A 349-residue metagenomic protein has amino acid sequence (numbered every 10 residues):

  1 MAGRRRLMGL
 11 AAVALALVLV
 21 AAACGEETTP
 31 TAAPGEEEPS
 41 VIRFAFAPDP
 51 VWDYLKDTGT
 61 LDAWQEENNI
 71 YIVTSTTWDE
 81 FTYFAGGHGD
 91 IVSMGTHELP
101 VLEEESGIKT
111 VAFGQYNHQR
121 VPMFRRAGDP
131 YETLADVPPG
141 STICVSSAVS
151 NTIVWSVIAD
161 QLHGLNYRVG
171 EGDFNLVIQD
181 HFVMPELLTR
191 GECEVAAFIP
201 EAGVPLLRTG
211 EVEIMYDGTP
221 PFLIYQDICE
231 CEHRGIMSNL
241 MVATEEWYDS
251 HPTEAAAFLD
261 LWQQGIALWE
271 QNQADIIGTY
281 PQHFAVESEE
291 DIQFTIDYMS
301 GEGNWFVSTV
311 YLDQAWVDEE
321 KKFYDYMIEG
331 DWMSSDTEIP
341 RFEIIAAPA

Functional and structural regions predicted by a protein language model:
M1-V41, A349: Short, low-complexity disordered leader/linker segments with a strong preference for bacterial N-terminal type II
A33-I178, E194, P200, E211-I214: Short, glycine-/small- and polar/acidic-enriched structural segments that line small-molecule recognition paths
W52, T58, F81, T96-L99 (+12 more regions): Extracytoplasmic/secreted envelope proteins and their assembly/folding machinery, especially bacterial periplasmic
D62-E67, P220-R234, G303-W316: Short, solvent-exposed loop/beta-turn-alpha elements that line the ligand-binding surface or hinge of extracytoplasmic
H97-E98, V183-P281: Pocket-lining segment of extracytoplasmic ligand-binding domains
Y167-F174, F284-D297, S334-R341: Short, surface-exposed acidic
Y248-E329: Secondary-structure end/capping motifs
V317-A349: Conserved C-terminal helix/tail region of periplasmic/extracytoplasmic solute-binding proteins
